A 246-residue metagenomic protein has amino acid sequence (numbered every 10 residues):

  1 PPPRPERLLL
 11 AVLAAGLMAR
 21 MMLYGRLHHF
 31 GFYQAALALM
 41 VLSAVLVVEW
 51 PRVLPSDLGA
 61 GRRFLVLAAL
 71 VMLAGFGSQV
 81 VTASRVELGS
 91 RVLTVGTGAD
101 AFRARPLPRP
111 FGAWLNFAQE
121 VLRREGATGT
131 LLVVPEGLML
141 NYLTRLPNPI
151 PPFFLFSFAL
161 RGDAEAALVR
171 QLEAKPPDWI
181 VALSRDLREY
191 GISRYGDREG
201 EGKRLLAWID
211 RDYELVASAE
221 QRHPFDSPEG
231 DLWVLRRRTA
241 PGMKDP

Functional and structural regions predicted by a protein language model:
P1, L8-L9, M18, G25-L58 (+1 more regions): Hydrophobic/aromatic-rich transmembrane helices and adjacent perimembrane loops
A14-A15, P51-E87: Signature aromatic-anchored transmembrane alpha helix within multi-pass, membrane-resident enzymes that catalyze glycan
A19-L23, L42-L46, M72-T82: Residue-level signal for alpha-helical transmembrane segments in multi-pass membrane proteins
Y24-G25, R145: Short helix-capping/hinge motifs at transmembrane helix termini and TM-loop junctions
A35, A118-L122, V169, G202-L206 (+1 more regions): Short amphipathic alpha-helical segments and helix-helix/interface helices
T82-F158, L168-V169, E173-E189, Q221-S227: Short periplasmic/luminal acceptor-recognition loop of GT-C membrane glycosyltransferases, typified by
D163-E165: Glycine-rich anion/phosphate-binding loops
W179-P246: Aromatic/acidic, Gly/Pro-rich catalytic loop(s) in extracytoplasmic/lumenal soluble domains of multi-pass membrane
